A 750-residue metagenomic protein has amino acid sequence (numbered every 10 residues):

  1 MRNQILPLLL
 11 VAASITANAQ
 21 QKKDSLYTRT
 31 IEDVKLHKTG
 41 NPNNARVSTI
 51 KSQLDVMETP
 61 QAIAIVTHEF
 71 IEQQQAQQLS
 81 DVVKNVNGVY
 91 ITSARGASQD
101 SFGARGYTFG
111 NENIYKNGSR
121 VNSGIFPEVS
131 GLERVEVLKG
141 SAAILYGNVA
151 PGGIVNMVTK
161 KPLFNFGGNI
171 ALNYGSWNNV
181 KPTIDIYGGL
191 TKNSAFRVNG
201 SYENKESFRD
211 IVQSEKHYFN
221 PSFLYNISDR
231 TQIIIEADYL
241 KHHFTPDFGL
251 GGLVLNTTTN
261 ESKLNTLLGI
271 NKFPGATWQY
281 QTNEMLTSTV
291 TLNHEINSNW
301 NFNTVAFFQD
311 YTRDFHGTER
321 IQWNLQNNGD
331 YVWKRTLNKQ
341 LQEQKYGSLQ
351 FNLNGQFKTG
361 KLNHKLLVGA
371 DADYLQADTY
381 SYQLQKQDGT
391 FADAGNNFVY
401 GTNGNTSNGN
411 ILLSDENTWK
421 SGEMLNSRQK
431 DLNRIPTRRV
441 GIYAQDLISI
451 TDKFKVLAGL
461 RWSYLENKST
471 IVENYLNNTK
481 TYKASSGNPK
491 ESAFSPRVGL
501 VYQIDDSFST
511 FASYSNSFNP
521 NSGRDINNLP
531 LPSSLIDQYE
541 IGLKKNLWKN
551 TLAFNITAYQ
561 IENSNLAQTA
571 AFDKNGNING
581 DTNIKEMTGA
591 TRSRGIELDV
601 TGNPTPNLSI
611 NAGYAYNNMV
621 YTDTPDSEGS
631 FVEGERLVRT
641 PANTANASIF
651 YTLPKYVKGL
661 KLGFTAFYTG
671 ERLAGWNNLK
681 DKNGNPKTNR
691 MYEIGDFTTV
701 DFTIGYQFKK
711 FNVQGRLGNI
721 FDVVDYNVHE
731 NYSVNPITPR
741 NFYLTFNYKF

Functional and structural regions predicted by a protein language model:
T30-N165, I541: Acidic, small-polar-rich N-terminal luminal/periplasmic segments of exported/outer-membrane proteins
G131-E133, I144-P221, I227-T231, L286 (+1 more regions): Outer-membrane beta-barrel translocator/receptor signature
E203, S207, S222-N226, R230-E295 (+6 more regions): Acidic/polar loop-and-plug regions of large Gram-negative outer-membrane beta-barrel proteins
N226-S228, Q344, N363-K365, D371-L375 (+6 more regions): Structural signature of Gram-negative outer-membrane beta-barrels, strongest in the C-terminal barrel of TonB-dependent
S288-Y311, T336-I471: Face-selective signature of the C-terminal outer-membrane beta-barrel domain
N293-N297, N301-F307, R313-G317, S509-T510 (+4 more regions): Membrane-embedded beta-barrel scaffold of Gram-negative outer-membrane proteins
D452, E586-N677, T745-K749: Gram-negative outer-membrane beta-barrel transporters
S564, I610, F667-G684, G705-F750: C-terminal beta-signal and adjacent terminal beta-strands/loops of Gram-negative outer-membrane beta-barrel proteins
